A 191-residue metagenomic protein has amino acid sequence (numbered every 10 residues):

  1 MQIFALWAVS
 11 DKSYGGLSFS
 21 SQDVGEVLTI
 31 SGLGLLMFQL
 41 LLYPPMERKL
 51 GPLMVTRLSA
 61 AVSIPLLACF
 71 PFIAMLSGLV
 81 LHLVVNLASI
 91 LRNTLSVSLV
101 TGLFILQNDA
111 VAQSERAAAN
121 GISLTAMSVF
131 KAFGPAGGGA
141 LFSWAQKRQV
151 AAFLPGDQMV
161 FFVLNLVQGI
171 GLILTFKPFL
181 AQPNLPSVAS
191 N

Functional and structural regions predicted by a protein language model:
F4, K12-G34, T56: Loop-to-transmembrane helix entry
L6, T101-A110, G139, S143: Intracellular helix-loop hinge segments at the cytoplasmic ends of transmembrane helices in 12-TM rocker-switch-type
S20, M54, A140-Q168: A membrane-interface helix-boundary motif in multi-pass transporters
S21-Q22, V111-T125, L154: Loop-to-transmembrane helix entry/capping segments in MFS-fold secondary transporters and related SLC/MFSD carriers
L35-M54, F142: Helix-to-loop junctions at the C-terminal end of transmembrane segments in multipass secondary transporters
A61-L79: C-terminal ends and interior cores of transmembrane alpha-helices in multi-pass membrane transporters/permeases
A74, D157-N191: Multi-pass alpha-helical transporter architecture, strongest for 12-TM Major Facilitator/SLC carriers used
L79-V100, L106: Hydrophobic core of transmembrane alpha-helices in multi-pass small-molecule transporters, especially MFS/SLC-type
